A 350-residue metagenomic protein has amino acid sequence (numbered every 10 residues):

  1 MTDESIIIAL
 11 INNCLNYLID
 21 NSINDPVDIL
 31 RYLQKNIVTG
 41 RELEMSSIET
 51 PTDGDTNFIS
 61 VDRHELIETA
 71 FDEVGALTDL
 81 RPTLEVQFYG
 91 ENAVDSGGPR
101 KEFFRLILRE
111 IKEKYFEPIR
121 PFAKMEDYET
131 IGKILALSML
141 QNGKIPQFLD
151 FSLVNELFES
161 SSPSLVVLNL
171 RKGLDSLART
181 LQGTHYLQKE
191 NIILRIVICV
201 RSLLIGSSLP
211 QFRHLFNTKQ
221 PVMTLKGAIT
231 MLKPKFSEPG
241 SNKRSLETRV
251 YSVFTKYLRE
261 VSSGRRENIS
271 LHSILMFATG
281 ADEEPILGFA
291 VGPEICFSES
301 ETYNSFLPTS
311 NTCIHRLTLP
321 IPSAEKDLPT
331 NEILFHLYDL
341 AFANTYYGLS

Functional and structural regions predicted by a protein language model:
D3-Q141, I145-F151, E267, S350: Hydrophobic, conserved cores of late-appearing folded domains
M45-F58, D62-F71, L80-P82, V154-S350: C-terminal catalytic/scaffold cores in eukaryotic proteins
